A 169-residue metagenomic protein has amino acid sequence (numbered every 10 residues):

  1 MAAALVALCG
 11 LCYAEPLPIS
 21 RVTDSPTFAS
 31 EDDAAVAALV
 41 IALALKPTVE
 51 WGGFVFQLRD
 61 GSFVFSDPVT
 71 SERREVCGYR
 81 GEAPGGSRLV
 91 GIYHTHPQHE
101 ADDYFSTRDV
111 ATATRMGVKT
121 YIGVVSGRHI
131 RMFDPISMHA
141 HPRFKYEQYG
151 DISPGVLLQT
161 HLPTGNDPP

Functional and structural regions predicted by a protein language model:
M1-A2: Bacterial N-terminal signal peptides that target proteins for export
V6: Catalytic-site microenvironment of enzymes that process N-acetyl-hexosamine-containing cell-wall polysaccharides
P16-S62: N-terminal secretory signal peptides
I19-A29, G78-G91, T95-P169: Active-site-proximal loop/helix of nucleotide/amide-processing enzymes and allied scaffolds
S62-V64, Q159: Ser/Thr- (and often Asn-) enriched beta-sheet segments in non-cytosolic proteins
F65-S66, M132: Short hydrophobic/aromatic-rich beta-strand segments that constitute the beta-sheet cores of beta-sandwich/beta-barrel
V69-R73, S87: Catalytic phosphate/metal-binding cores of nucleic-acid and nucleotide-processing enzymes, i.e., regions that mediate
